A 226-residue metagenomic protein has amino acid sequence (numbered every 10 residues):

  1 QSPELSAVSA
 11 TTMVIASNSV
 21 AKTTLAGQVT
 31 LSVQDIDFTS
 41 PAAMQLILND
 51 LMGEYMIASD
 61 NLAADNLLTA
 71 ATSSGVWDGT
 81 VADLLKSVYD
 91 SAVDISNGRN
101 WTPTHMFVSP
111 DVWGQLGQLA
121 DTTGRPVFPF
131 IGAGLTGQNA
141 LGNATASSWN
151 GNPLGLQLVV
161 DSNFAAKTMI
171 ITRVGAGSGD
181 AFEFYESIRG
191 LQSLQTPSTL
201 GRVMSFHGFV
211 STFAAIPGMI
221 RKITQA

Functional and structural regions predicted by a protein language model:
Q1-L25: Assembly/oligomerization interface modules of large self-assembling protein complexes
Q1-S2, V8-T11, T39-S40, Q115-Q118 (+1 more regions): Short helix/loop capping segments that flank catalytic or ligand/cofactor-binding pockets
M13, D60, L68, S187-A226: Protruding loop/beta-arch "assembly-hinge" segments enriched in small, turn-prone residues
S17-A21, T39-I47, A64, T80: Short, contiguous, pocket-lining structural segments that sit at or immediately flank catalytic/ligand-binding sites
S19-F38, L116, A120-G124: Extended, low-charge hydrophobic alpha-helical regions
A43, I47-L67: Long amphipathic alpha-helical segments
L67-V76: Short, highly charged C-terminal tails/helix-capping segments
G75-G208: Extended oligomerization regions of viral-like shell subunits
